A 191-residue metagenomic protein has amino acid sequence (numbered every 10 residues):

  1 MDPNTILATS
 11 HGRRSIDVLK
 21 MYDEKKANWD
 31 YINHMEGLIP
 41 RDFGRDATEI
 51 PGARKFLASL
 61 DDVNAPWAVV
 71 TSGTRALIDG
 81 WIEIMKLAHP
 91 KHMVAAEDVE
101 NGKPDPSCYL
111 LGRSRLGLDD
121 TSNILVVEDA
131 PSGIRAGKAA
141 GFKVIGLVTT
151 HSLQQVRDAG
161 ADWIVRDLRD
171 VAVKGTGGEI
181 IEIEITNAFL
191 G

Functional and structural regions predicted by a protein language model:
M1-P66, T74-A76: N-terminal helical cap/lid subdomain that shapes the substrate entry/recognition surface in HAD-like hydrolases
A58-D61, A65, T74-G191: Asp-based, Mg2+/Mn2+-dependent phosphohydrolase catalytic module
T71: Conserved G/P- and acidic residue-centered "switch" motifs that form tight phosphate/ATP-binding loops in soluble
